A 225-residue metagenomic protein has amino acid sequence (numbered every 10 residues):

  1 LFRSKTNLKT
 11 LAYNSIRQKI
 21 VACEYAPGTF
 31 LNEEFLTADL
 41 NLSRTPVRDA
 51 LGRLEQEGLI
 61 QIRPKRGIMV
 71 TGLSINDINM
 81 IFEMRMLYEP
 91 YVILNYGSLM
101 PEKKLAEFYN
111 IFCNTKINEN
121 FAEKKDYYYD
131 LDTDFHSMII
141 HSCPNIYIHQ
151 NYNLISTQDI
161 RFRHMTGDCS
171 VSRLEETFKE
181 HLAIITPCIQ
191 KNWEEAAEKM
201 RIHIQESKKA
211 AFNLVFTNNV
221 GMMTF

Functional and structural regions predicted by a protein language model:
F2-L99, N213-F225: Short linear motifs at protein or domain termini
N7, L174-E175: Short helix-capping and inter-helix turn/linker motifs at the boundaries of alpha-helical repeat units
E24, L59, E123, N192-W193: Residue-level recognition of short, well-ordered coil/turn positions that link secondary-structure elements
L42, Q190-K191: Residue-level signal for the nucleotide or nucleotide-sugar donor/cofactor binding architecture
I60-Q61, N153-Q158, S172-L174: Mobile beta-alpha loop/short-helix "lid" or hinge segments that flank ligand
I93, S98-G167, F178-P187, E194-E206: Conserved amphipathic alpha-helical segments that form helical-bundle/coiled-coil interaction surfaces
Q205-V215: Short arginine-rich
